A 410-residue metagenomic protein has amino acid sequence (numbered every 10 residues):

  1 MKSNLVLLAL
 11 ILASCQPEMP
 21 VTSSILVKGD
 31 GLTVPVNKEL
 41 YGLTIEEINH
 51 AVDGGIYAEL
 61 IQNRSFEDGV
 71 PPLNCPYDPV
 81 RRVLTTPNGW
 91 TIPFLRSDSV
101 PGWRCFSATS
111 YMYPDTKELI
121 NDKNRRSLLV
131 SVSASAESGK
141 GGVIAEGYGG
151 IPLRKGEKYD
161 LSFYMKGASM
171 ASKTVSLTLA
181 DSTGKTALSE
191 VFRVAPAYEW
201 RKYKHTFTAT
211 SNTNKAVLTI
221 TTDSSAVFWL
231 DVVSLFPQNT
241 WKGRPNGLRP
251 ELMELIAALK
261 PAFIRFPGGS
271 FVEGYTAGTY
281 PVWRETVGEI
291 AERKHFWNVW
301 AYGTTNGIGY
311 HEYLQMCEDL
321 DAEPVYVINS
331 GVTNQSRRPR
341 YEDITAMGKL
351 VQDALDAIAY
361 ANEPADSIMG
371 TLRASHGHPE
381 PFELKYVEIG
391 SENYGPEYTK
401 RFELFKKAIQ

Functional and structural regions predicted by a protein language model:
M1-L8: Sec-dependent signal peptide recognition, specifically the positively charged N-region followed immediately by
A9, Y313, F405: Aromatic/hydrophobic pocket-lining residues that form π-stacking "cages" and hydrophobic walls in ligand
L12-S14: C-terminal motif of bacterial Sec signal peptides marking the signal peptidase cleavage site
P17-N306, E323, R338-G348, L355 (+3 more regions): Extracellular and organelle-lumenal recognition/adhesion modules and their flexible linkers in secreted
L259, E312-E323, E380: A structural motif corresponding to the C-terminal end of an alpha-helix and its immediate exit/capping segment
K349, D353-D356, Y360-T371, S375-Q410: Active-site neighborhood of glycoside hydrolase catalytic domains
